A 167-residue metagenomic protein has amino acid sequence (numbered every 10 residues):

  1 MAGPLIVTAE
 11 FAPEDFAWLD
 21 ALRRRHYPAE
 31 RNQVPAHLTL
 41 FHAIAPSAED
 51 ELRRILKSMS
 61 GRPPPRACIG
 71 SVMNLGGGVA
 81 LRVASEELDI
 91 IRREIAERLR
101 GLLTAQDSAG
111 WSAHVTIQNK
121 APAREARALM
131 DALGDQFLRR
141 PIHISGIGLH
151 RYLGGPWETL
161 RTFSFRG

Functional and structural regions predicted by a protein language model:
M1-G167: Histidine-dependent nucleotide/RNA phosphoesterase domain, centered on the 2H-phosphoesterase fold with its duplicated
